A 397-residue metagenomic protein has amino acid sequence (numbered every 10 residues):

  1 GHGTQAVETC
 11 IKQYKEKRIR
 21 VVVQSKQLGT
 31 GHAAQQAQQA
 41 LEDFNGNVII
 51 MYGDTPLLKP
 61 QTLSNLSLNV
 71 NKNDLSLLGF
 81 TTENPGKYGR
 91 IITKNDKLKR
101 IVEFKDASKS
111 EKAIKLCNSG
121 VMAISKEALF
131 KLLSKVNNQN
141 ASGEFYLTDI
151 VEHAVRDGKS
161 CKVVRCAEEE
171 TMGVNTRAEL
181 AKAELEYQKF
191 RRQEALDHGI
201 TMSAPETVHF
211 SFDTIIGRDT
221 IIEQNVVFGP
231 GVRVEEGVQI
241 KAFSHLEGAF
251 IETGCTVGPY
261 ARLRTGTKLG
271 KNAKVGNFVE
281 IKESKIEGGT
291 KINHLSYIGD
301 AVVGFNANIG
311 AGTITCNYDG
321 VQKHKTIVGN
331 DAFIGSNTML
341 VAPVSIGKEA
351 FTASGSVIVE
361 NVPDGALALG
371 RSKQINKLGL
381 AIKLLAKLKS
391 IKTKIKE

Functional and structural regions predicted by a protein language model:
G1-M51, T55-L68, K389-S390: Conserved N-terminal catalytic core of the sugar/cofactor nucleotidyltransferase
Q5, L58-A141: Conserved core of the sugar-phosphate nucleotidyltransferase
A37, D54, L66, I91 (+3 more regions): Residue-level signal for inorganic ion chemistry
N45, N71-L75, K159: Short, high-confidence coil segments that cap the C-terminus of an alpha-helix and link into the following beta-strand
P56, K115, M122, E144 (+3 more regions): Residues that recognize and position ribonucleotide moieties
K94, K115-G217: Conserved alpha/beta core of the MobA/IspD/sugar-nucleotide pyrophosphorylase nucleotidyltransferase superfamily
S203-V275: Acidic, glycine-rich loop-and-beta core segments that form the ion-binding/anion-interacting portion of active sites
G258-E397: Glycine-rich hexapeptide-repeat left-handed beta-helix
